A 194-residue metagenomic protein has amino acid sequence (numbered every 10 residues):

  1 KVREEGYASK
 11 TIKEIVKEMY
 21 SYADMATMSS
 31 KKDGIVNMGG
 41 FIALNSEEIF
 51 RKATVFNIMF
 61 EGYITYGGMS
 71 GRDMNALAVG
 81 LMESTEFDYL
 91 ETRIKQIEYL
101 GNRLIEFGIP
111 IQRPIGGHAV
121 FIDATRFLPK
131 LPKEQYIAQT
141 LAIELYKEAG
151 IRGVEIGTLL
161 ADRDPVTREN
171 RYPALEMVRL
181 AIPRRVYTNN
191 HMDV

Functional and structural regions predicted by a protein language model:
K1-I109, P132: Conserved PLP-enzyme active-site core in the AAT-like
A23, N37-M38, I115-A119, T140-A142 (+2 more regions): Active-site lining segments that contact anionic ligands and/or coordinate catalytic metals
F50-R51, P129-I137, R185-D193: Short, conserved charged micro-motifs
I58-G62, G153-P165: Conserved alpha/beta core surface patches that mediate binding of polyanionic ligands
V79, I122-A124, V178-P183: Short, hydrophobic beta-strand segments
S84, E148, L160-V194: PLP-dependent enzyme catalytic core of the Aspartate aminotransferase-like
Q96-E98, Q112-A124: Conserved glycine-rich beta-strand-loop-beta hairpin in the small C-terminal domain of fold type I
T125-R152, V166-P173: Active-site loop ensemble at the mouth of alpha/beta enzyme cores that anchors a bound cofactor
